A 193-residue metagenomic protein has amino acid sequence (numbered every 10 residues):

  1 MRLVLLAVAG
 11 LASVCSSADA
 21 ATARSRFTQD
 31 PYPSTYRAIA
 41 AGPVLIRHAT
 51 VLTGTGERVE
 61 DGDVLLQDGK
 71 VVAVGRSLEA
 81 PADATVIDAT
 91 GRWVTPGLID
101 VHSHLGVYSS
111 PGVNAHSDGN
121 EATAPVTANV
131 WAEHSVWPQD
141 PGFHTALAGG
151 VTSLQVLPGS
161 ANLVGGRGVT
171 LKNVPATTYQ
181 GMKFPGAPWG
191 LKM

Functional and structural regions predicted by a protein language model:
V4-V14: Bacterial N-terminal signal peptides
S16-D19: Sec/Tat signal peptide C-region and signal peptidase I cleavage site
A21, R26, D30-T35, G168-M193: Metal-coordinating catalytic core of metallo-dependent amide/deamination hydrolases
Q29, Y36-A38, V51, T55-T95 (+1 more regions): Histidine-rich, glycine-flanked metal-binding segment
G42-A49: Conserved N-terminal strand/loop that marks the beginning of ABC ATPase nucleotide-binding domains
L45, A84-D88, G190: Conserved beta-strand scaffold positions in the cores of enzyme catalytic domains, especially in NTP/NDP-utilizing
R92-P158, N162-G166: Metal-associated gating/positioning segment near the N- to mid-region
